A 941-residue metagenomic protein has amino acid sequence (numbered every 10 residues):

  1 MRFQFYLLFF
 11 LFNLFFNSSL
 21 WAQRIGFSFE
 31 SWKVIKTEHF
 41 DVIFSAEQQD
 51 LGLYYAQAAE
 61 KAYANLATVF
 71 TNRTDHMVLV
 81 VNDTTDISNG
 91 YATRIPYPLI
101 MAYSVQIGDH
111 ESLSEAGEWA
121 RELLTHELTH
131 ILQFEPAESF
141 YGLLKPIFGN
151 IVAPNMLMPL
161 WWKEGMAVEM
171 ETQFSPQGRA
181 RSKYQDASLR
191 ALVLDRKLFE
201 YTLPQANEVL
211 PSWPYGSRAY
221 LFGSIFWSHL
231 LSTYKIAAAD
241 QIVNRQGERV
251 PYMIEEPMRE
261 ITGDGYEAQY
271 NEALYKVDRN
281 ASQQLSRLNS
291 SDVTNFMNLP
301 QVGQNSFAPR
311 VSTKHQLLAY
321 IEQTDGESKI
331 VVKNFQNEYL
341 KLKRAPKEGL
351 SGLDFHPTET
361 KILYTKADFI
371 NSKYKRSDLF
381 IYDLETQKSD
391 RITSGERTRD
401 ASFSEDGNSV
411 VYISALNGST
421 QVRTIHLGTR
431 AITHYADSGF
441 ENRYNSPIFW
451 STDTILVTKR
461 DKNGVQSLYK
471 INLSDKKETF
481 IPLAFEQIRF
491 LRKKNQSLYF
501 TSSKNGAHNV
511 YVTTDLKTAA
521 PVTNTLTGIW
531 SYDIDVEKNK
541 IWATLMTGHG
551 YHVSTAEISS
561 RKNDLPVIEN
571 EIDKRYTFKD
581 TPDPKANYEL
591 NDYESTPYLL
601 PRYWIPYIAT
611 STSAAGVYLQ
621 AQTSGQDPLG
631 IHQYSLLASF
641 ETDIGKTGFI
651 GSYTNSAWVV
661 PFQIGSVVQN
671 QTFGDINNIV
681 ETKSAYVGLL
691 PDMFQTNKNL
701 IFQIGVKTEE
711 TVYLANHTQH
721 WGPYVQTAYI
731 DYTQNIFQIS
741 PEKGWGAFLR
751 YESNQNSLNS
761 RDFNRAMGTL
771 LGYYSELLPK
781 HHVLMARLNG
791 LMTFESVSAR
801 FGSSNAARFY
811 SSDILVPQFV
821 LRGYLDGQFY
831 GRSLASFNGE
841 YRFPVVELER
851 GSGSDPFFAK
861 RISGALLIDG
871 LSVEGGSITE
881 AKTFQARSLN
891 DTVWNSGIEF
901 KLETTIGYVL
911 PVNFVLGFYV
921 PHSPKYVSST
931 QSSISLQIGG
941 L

Functional and structural regions predicted by a protein language model:
A22-A153, P159: Juxtacatalytic substrate-recognition/specificity segment
R24-V34, P214, Q241-D354, T360 (+1 more regions): Beta/coil-rich, acidic/histidine-enriched accessory regions frequently appended to metallopeptidases
P96, E115-L123, I131, P136-S228 (+3 more regions): Acidic/His/Gly-enriched intrinsically disordered linker/tail segments that often contain short helix/coil "MoRF-like"
A180, G303-Q304, I321-I330, R344-L350 (+10 more regions): A flexible loop/linker signature enriched in serine peptidases of the S9 family
S286, A308, S502, E557-Q663 (+3 more regions): Outer-membrane beta-barrel initiation region
P309-Q316, L353-K361, A401-S409, P447-T454 (+2 more regions): Blade-terminus and WD-like Trp-Asp/Gly-His loop motifs, strongest in beta-propeller folds
W530, G548-G550, Q663-N716, R787-Q818 (+1 more regions): Outer-membrane beta-barrel translocator/channel fold
P723-I862, L866, E874-S877, A881-A886 (+3 more regions): C-terminal outer-membrane beta-barrel translocator/porin domains of Gram-negative envelope proteins and their
